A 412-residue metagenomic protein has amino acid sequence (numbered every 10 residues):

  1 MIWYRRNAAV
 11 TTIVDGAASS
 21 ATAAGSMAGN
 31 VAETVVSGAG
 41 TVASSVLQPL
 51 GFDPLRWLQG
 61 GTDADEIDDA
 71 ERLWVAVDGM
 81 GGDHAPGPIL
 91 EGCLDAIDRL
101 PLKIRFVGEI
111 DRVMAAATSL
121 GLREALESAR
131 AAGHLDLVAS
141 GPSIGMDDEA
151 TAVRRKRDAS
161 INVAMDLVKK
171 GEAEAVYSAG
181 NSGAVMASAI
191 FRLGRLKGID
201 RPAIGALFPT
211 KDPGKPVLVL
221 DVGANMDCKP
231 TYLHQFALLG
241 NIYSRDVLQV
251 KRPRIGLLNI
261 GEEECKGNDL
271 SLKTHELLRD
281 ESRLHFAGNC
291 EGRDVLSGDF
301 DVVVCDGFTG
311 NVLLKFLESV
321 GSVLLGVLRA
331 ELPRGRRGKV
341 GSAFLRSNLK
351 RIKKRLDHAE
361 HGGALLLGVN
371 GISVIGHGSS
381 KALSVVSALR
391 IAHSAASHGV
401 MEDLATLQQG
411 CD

Functional and structural regions predicted by a protein language model:
R6-L47: Composition-driven recognition of long, low-complexity, acid-poor segments enriched in small hydrophobic and small
A28, L167-M186, K266, S271-K353: Glycine-rich phosphate-binding loop
A28, P49-A115: N-terminal phosphate-binding or glycine-rich loops at protein starts, especially the Walker A/P-loop of NTPases
W74-G87, A224-H234, I375-A382: Short, glycine-rich nucleotide/cofactor-binding loops
P86-P88, L100-R105, M226-G292, D301 (+1 more regions): Glycine-rich phosphate/diphosphate-binding loop of Rossmann-like nucleotide-binding domains
E124-A173: Phosphate/nucleotide-donor binding subsite
I190-V219, D299-V303, G307-D412: Glycine-rich phosphate/nucleotide-binding loop
